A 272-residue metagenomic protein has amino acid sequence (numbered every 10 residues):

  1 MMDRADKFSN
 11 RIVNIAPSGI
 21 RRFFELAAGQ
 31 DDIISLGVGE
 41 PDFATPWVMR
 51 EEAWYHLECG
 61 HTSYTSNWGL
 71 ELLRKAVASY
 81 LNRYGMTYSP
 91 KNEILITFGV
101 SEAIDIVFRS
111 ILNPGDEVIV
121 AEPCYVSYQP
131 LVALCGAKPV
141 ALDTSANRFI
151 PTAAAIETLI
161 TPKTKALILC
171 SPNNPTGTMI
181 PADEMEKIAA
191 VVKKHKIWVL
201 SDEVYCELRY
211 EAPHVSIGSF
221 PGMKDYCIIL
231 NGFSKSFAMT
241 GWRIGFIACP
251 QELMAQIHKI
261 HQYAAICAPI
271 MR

Functional and structural regions predicted by a protein language model:
D3-G99, I106: N-terminal small-domain helix-loop-helix segment of the aminotransferase-like
F23, Y128, I188: Aromatic/hydrophobic pocket-lining residues that form π-stacking "cages" and hydrophobic walls in ligand
Q30, C135, K194-H195: Helix C-cap/helix->beta junction micro-motif
L36, L167, D202, C227-L230 (+1 more regions): Structural scaffold positions in well-ordered secondary structure
P46, Y226-R272: PLP-dependent aminotransferase class I/II
N92, S110-L169, A182: PLP-dependent aminotransferase-like
T144-E211: Active-site phosphate-binding strand-loop segment of PLP-dependent enzymes
